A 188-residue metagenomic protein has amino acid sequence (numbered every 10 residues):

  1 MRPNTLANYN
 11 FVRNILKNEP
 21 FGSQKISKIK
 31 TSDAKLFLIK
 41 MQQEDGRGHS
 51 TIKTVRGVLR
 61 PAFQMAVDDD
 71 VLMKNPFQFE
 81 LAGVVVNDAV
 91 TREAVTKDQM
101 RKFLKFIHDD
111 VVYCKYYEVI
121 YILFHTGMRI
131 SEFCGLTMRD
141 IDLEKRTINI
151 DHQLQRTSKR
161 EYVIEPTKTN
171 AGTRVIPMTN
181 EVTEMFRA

Functional and structural regions predicted by a protein language model:
M1-V71, V111-V112: N-terminal core-binding DNA-recognition domain of tyrosine site-specific recombinases/integrases
N8, V12, D33, T54-V58 (+5 more regions): Charged catalytic carboxylate motif
D33, L38, P76, L81-V84 (+1 more regions): Short, small-residue-rich loop/turn micro-motifs
L38, R56, F63, L104 (+2 more regions): Non-transmembrane alpha-helical segments in soluble domains of secreted/periplasmic/extracellular proteins
M41-D45, V85-A89, T167-T169: A short, mixed-charge helix-start or loop-turn motif at secondary-structure junctions
K53, D68, L72-L136, E144 (+2 more regions): Basic, Lys/Arg- and aromatic-enriched nucleic-acid-binding interface segment
L81-A82, Q99, G135-A188: Conserved tyrosine-mediated DNA breakage-rejoining catalytic core shared by Y-recombinases
